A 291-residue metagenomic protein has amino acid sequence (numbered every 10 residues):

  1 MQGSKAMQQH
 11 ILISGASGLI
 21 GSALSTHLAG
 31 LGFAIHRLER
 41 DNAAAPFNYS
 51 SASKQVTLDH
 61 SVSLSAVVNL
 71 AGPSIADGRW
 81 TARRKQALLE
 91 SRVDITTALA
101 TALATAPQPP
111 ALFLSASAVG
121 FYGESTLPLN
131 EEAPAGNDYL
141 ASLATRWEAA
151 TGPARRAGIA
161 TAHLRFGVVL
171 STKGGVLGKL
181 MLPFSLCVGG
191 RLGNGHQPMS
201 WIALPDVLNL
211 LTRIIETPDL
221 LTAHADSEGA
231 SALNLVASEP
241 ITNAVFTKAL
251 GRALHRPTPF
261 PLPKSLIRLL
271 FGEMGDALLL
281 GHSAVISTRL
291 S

Functional and structural regions predicted by a protein language model:
H10-L31: N-terminal Rossmann NAD(P)H-binding glycine-rich loop of SDR-like oxidoreductase domains
N48-I95: NAD(P)H-binding glycine-rich loop region in Rossmannoid oxidoreductase-like domains and their noncatalytic homologs
T97-D138: Conserved Rossmann-fold NAD(P)-dependent oxidoreductase catalytic core, especially the SDR/UDP-sugar
S117, A149-T172: Conserved beta-loop-beta element that borders a ligand/cofactor-binding pocket
A135-Y139, R165-G174, N194-L204: Glycine-rich "substrate-gating" loop/helix at the edge of Rossmann-like oxidoreductase active sites
M181-G190, Q197-I241: Alpha-helical substrate-binding/gating segment
T217-M274: Mid/C-terminal beta-alpha module of Rossmann-like enzyme folds, strongest in SDR-family dehydrogenases/epimerases
